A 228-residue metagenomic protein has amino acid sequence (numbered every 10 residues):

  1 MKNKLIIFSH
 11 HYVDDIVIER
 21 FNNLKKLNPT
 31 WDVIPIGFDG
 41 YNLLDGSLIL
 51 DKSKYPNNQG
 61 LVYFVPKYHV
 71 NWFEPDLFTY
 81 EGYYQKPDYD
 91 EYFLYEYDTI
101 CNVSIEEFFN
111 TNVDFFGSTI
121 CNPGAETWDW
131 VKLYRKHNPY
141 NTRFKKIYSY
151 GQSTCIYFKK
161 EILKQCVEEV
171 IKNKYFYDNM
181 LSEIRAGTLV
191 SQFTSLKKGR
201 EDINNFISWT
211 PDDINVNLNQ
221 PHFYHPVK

Functional and structural regions predicted by a protein language model:
M1-D15: N-proximal low-complexity "stem/linker" segments adjacent to membrane-targeting elements
K2-K4, K26-P35: Short loop->beta transition adjacent to catalytic acidic/histidine clusters or analogous donor-positioning motifs
V13-L27: Short, well-formed alpha-helical segments that are part of the catalytic scaffolds of diverse glycosyltransferases
G37-Y89: Active-site-proximal specificity loops/subdomain of glycosyltransferases
N71-L77, S153, N179-G187: Conserved glycosyltransferase catalytic-site signature
Y89-I100: Short beta-strand-to-loop acidic/aromatic patch adjacent to the donor-nucleotide binding site
I100-E183: Conserved catalytic core of nucleotide-sugar-dependent glycosyltransferases
I171-K228: C-terminal catalytic/acceptor-binding lobe
